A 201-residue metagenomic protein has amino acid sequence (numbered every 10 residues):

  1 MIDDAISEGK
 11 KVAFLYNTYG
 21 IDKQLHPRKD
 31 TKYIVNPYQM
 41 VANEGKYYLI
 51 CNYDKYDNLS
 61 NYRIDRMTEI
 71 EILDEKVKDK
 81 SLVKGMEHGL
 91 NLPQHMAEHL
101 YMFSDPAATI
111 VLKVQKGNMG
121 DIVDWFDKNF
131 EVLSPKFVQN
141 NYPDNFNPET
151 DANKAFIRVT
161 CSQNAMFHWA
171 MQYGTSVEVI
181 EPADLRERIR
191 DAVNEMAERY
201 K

Functional and structural regions predicted by a protein language model:
M1-V111, T150: Core beta-strand-centered patch of the WYL/Sm-like small regulatory domain
G89-K201: Polybasic (Lys/Arg-rich)
